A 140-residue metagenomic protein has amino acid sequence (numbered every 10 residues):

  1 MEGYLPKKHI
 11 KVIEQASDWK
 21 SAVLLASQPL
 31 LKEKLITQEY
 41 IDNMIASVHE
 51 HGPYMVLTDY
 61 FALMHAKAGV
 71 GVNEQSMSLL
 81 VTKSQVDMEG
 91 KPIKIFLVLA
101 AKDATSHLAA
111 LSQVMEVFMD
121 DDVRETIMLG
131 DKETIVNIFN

Functional and structural regions predicted by a protein language model:
M1-N140: Cytosolic covalent-transfer regions centered on His/Cys nucleophiles that carry phosphoryl or persulfide groups
